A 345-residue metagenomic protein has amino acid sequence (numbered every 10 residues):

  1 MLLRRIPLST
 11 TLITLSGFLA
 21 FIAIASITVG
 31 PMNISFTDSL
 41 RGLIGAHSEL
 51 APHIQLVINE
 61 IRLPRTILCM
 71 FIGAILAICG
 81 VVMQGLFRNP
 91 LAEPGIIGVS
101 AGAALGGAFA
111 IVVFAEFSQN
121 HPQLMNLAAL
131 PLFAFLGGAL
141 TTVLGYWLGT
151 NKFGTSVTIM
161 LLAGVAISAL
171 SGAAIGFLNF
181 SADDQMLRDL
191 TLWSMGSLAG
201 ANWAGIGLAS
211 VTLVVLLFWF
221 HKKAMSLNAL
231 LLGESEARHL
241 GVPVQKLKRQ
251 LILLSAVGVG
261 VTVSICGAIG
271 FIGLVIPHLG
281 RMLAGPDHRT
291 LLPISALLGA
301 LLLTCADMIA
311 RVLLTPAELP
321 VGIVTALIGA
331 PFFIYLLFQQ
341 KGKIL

Functional and structural regions predicted by a protein language model:
M1-L345: Alpha-helical transmembrane segments in inner-membrane proteins
